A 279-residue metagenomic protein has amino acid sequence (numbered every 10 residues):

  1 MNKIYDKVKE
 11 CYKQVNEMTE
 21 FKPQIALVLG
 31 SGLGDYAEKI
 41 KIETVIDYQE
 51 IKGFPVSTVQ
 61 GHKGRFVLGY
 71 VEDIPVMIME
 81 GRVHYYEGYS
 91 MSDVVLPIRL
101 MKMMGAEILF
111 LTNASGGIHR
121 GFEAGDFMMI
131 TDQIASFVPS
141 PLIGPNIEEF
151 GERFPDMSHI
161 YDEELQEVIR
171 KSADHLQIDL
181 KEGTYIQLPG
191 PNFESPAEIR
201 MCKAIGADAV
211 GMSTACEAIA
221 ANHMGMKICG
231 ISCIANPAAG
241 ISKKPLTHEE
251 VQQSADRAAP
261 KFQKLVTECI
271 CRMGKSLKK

Functional and structural regions predicted by a protein language model:
M1-M157: Metabolite-binding pocket within alpha/beta catalytic cores that recognizes anionic/polar moieties
K102-G105, K203, N222: Non-catalytic positions within long, well-ordered alpha-helices that form the structural scaffold/packing of enzyme
E107-I108, D208, K227: Short acidic/polar active-site loop segments enriched in Thr and Asp
I134, V138, L142-P191: Histidine/lysine/aspartate-rich catalytic loop segments that bind and position anionic ligands
Q166, S172-D208, V266, M273-L277: Active-site/ligand-binding-proximal alpha/beta "capping" segment
M212-E250: Zn-dependent metallopeptidase/amidohydrolase metal-coordination segment
A239-K279: His/Asp/Glu-rich mid-to-C-terminal helical/loop segments that flank catalytic regions of hydrolases
